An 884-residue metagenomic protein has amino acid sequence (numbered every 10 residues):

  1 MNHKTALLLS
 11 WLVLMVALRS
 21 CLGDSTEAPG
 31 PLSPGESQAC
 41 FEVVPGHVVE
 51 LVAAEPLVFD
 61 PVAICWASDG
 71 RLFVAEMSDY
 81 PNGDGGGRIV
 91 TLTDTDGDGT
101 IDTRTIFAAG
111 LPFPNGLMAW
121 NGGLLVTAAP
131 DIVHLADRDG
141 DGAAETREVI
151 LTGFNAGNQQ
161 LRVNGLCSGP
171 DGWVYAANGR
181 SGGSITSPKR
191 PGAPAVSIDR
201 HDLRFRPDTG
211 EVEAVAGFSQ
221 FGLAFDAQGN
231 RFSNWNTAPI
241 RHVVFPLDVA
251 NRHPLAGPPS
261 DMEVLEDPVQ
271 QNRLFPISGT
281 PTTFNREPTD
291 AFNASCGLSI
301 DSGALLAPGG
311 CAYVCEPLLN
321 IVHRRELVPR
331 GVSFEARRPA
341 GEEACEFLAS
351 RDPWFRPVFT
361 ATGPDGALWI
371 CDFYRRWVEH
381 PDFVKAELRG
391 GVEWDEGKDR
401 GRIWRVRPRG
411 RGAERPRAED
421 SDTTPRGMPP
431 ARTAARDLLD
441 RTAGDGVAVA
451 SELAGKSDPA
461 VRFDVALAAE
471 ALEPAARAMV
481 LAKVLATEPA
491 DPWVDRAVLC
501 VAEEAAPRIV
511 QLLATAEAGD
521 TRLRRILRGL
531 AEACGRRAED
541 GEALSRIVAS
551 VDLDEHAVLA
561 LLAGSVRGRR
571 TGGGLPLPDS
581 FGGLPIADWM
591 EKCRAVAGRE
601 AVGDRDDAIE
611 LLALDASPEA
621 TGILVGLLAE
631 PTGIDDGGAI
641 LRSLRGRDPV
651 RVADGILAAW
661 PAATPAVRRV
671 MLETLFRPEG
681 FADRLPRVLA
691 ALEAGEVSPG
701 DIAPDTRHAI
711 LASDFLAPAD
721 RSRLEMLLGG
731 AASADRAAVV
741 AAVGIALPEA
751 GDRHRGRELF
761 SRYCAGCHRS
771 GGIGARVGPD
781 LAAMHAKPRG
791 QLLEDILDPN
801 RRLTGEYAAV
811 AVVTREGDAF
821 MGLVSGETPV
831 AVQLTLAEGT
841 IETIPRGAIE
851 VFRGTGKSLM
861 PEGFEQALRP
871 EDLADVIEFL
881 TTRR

Functional and structural regions predicted by a protein language model:
M1-L9: Bacterial N-terminal signal peptides that target proteins for export
L9-R19: Bacterial N-terminal signal peptides
L22-D420, G772, P845-G847, F852-T855 (+2 more regions): Beta-propeller domains with acidic blade repeats across secreted/periplasmic ectodomains and cytosolic WD/CNH propellers
V52, G123-L124, P130, R723-D735 (+7 more regions): C-terminal capping alpha-helices of c-type cytochrome domains
D94, P112, D137, P207 (+13 more regions): Sec-exported extracytoplasmic/periplasmic mature domains
V174, C296-G297, A367, R402 (+9 more regions): C-type cytochrome heme c attachment motif
C371, E393-D399, R407-L759, M784 (+1 more regions): Long, ordered, helix-rich scaffold segments
L672, F676, G695-A719, A775-M784 (+2 more regions): Axial heme c-ligation environment in periplasmic c-type cytochrome domains
